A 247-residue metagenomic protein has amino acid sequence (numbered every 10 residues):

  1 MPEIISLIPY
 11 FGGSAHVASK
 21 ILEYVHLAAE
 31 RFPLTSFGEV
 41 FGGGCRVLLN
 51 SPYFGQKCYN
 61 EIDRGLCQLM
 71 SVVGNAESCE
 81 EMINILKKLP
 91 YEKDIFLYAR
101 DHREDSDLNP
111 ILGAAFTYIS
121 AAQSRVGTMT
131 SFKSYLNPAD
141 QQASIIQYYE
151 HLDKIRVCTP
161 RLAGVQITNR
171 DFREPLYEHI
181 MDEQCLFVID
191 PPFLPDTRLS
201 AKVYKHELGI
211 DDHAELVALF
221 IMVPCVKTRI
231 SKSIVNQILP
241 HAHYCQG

Functional and structural regions predicted by a protein language model:
P2-F32, A76-V188, P192-K202, E215 (+1 more regions): SAM-dependent nucleic-acid methyltransferase catalytic core
P33-P90: Conserved S-adenosyl-L-methionine
P33-S36, G55-Q56, L162-Q166, F220 (+1 more regions): Short active-site oxyanion
G38, N60, R170, I189-P191 (+1 more regions): Active-site flanking residues adjacent to catalytic metal/cofactor-binding acidic residues
G42-R46, D153-K154, I234-Q237: Short, polar loop motifs at secondary-structure junctions
R46-N50, L66-Q68, R125-M129, L176 (+2 more regions): Short catalytic/ligand-binding loop motif for oxyanion handling, primarily in non-cytosolic enzymes, centered on
V47-P52, H179-I180, F220-V223: Alpha-helix C-terminal capping segments
E183-G247: Conserved acidic-Pro-Pro-aromatic motif
